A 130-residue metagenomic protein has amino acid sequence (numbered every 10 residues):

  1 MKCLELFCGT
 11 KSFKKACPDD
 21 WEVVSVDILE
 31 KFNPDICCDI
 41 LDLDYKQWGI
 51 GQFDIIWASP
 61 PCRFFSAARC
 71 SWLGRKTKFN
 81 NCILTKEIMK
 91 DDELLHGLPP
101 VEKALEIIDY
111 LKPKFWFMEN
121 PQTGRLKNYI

Functional and structural regions predicted by a protein language model:
M1-I130: Conserved active-site and SAM-binding loop architecture of S-adenosyl-L-methionine-dependent nucleic-acid
